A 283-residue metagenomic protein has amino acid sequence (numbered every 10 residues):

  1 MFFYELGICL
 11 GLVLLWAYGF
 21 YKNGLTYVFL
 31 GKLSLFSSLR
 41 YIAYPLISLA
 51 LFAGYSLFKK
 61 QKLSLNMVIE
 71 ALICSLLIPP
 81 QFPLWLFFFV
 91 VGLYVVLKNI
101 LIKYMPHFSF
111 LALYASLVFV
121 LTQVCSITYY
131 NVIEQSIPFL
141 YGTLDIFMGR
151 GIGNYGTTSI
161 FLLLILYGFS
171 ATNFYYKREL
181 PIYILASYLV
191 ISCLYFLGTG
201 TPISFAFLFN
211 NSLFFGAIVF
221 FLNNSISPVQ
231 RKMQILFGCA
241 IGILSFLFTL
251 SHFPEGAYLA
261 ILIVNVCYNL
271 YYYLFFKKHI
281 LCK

Functional and structural regions predicted by a protein language model:
M1-A53, L259, Y272, H279-K283: N-terminal signal-anchor module of multipass membrane proteins
G11, Y44-S56, E70-L72, V90-N99: Central hydrophobic cores of alpha-helical transmembrane segments in multi-pass inner-membrane proteins across all
V13, V68-P80, A112-Y129, A186-F196 (+2 more regions): Small-residue-rich segments of transmembrane alpha-helices in multi-pass membrane proteins, especially helix faces
G31-I47, P80-F89, I146-I160, T201-L213: Structural signature of hydrophobic alpha-helical transmembrane segments
E70-P80, L93-K98, L163-S170, F215-L222: Generic transmembrane alpha-helix motif of multi-pass integral membrane proteins
I102-L166: Long hydrophobic alpha-helical segments that form multi-pass transmembrane helix bundles in integral membrane proteins
F108-A112, S204-L213, M233-I235, S251-V264: Loop-to-transmembrane alpha-helix initiation sites
S159-I160, Y167, A171-P202: Conserved mixed alpha/beta catalytic, RNA-binding, or beta-rich assembly cores of soluble enzyme, regulatory
